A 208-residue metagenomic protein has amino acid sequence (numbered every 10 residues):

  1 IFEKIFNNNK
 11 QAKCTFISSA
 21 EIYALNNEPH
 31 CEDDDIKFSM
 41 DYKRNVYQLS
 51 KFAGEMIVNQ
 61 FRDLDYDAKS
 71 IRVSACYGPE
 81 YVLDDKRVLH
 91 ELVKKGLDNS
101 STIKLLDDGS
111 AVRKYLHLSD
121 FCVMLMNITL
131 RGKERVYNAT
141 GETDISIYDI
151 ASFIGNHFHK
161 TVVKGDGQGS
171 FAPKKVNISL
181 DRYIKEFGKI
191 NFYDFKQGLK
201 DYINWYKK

Functional and structural regions predicted by a protein language model:
I1, V58, L92, R182-I184: Structural element of the ATP-grasp superfamily
I1-R44: Conserved Rossmann-fold NAD(P)-dependent oxidoreductase catalytic core, especially the SDR/UDP-sugar
K13, D67-K69, R135: Structural signature of beta-strand start/N-cap positions in the alpha/beta core of ABC transporter nucleotide-binding
T15-S18, R72-S74, G109, T140: Active-site beta-alpha turn of Rossmann-fold NAD(P)-dependent dehydrogenases/reductases
E28, M56-R113, L118-M126, F153-G155: NAD(P)-dependent short-chain dehydrogenase/reductase
V46, S50-A53: Active-site helix of classical SDR
L49, G78-Y81, Q168, A172: Structured catalytic cores of enzymes that bind and process phosphorylated ligands/cofactors
D98-K208: C-terminal substrate-binding subdomain of Rossmann-fold SDR/epimerase-dehydratase oxidoreductases
